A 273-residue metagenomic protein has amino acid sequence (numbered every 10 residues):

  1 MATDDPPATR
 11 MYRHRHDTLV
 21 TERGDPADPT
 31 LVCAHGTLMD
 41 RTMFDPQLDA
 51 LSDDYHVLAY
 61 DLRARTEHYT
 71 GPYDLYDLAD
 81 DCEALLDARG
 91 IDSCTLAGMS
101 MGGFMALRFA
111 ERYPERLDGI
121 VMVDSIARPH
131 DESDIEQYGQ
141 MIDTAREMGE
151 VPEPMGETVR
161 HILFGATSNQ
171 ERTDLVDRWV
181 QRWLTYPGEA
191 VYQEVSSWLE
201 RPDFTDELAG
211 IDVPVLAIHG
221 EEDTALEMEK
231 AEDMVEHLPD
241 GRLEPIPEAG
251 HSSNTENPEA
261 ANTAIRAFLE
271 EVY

Functional and structural regions predicted by a protein language model:
H16-Y69: Conserved HGGG/HGGXW glycine-rich cap/lid loop of the alpha/beta-hydrolase fold
A79-C94: Conserved acidic catalytic loop of the alpha/beta-hydrolase fold
G98, G102, A106: Gly/Ala-rich beta-loop-alpha elbow adjacent to hydrolase catalytic centers
E111-R112, L117-E150: Flexible "cap/lid" loop of the alpha/beta hydrolase fold
H130-E136, E150-A209: Conserved alpha/beta-hydrolase catalytic His-Asp/Glu region
I211, A217-H219: Short beta-strand/loop motif that positions the catalytic acidic residue of the alpha/beta-hydrolase fold
E221-L226: Acidic catalytic loop of the alpha/beta-hydrolase fold
G241-R242, E248-Y273: Catalytic active-site module of serine/aspartate enzymes centered on a nucleophile-bearing elbow/loop
